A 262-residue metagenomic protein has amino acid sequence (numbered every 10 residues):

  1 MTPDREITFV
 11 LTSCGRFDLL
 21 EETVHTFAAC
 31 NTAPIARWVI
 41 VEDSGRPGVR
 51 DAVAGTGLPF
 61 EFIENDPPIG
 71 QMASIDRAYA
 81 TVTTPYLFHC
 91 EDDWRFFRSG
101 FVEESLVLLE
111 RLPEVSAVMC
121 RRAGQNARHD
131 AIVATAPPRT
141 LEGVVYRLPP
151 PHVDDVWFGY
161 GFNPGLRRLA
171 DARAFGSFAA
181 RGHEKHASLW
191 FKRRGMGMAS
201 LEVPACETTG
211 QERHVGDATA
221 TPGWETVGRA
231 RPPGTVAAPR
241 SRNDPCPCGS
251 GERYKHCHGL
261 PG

Functional and structural regions predicted by a protein language model:
R16-C30: Short, well-formed alpha-helical segments that are part of the catalytic scaffolds of diverse glycosyltransferases
E22, W157-P239: C-terminal catalytic/acceptor-binding lobe
I40-R50: A conserved acidic beta->alpha catalytic loop
D66-T81: Glycine-rich, basic loop-to-helix element that forms the pyrophosphate-binding segment of sugar-nucleotide handling
P85-R95: Short beta-strand-to-loop acidic/aromatic patch adjacent to the donor-nucleotide binding site
S99-V118: Conserved donor-nucleotide/metal-binding helix-loop-beta segment in metal-dependent transferases, i.e., the alpha-helix
V118-V133: Short beta-strand-to-loop element that shapes/binds the nucleotide-sugar donor at the catalytic cleft/hinge
R231-G262: Acidic/negatively charged segments and metal-coordination signatures
